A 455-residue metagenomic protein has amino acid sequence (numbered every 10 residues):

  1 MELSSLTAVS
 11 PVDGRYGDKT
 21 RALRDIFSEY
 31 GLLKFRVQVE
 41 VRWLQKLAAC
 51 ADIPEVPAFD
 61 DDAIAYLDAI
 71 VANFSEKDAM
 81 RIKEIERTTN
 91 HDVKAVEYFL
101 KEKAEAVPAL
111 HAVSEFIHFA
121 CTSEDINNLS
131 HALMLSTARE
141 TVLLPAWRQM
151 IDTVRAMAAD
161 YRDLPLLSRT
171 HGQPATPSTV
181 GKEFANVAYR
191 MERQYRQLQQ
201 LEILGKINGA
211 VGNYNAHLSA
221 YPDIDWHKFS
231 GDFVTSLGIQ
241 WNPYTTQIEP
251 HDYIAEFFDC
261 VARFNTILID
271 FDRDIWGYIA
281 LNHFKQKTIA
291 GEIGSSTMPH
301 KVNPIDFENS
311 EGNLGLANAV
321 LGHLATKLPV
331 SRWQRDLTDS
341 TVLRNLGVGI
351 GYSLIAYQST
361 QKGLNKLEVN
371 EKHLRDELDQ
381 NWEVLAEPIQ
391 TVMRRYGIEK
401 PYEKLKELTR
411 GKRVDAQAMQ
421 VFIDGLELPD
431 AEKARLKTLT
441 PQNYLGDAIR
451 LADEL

Functional and structural regions predicted by a protein language model:
E2-E29, D62-N73, I293-L455: Catalytic-core signal marking the mid-to-C-terminal active-site face
E2-H217, Y221-D232, G294, F307-N309 (+5 more regions): A helix-coil-helix interface module used to build multimeric assemblies and to scaffold catalytic/cofactor sites
D13-R15, P108, S230-Q247, F284-Q286 (+1 more regions): Acidic-glycine-rich active-site phosphate/pyrophosphate-binding loop
R42-L47, F99, K103, A138 (+17 more regions): Generic, well-ordered alpha-helical scaffold segments in large soluble proteins
S123, L218-Y221, S236, Q240-I248 (+4 more regions): A structural signal for small-residue-enriched, beta-sheet-centric alpha/beta enzyme cores and oligomeric scaffold folds
Q194, T246-R332: Glycine-rich anion/phosphate-binding loop at the beta-strand->alpha-helix junction
Q240-V261, D336, S340, M419-F422: Amphipathic, heptad-repeat alpha-helical segments used for oligomerization and assembly
